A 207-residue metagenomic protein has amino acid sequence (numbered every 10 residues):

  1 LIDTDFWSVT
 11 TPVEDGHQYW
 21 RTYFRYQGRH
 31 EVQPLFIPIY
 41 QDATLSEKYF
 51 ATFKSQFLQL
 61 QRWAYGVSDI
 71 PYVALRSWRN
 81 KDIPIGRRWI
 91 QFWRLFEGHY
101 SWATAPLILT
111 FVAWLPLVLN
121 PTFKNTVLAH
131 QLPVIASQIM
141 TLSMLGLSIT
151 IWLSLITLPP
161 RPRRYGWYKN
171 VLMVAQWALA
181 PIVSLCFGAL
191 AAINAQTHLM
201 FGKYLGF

Functional and structural regions predicted by a protein language model:
L1-A103, M200-G206: Non-transmembrane catalytic domains and loops of membrane-associated enzymes and transporters that build or traffic
R94-F201: Membrane-embedded multi-pass helical conduit in multi-pass membrane proteins, especially envelope-biosynthetic
